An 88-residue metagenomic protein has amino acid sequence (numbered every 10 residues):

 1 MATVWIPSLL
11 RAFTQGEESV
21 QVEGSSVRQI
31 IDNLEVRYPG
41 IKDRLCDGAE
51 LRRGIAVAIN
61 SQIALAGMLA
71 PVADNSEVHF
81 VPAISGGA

Functional and structural regions predicted by a protein language model:
M1-A88: Ubiquitin-like/PB1-type beta-grasp interaction modules and other compact soluble beta-rich domains
